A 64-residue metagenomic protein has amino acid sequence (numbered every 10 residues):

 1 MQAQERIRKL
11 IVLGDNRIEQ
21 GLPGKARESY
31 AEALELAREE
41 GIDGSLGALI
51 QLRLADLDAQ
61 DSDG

Functional and structural regions predicted by a protein language model:
Q4-E5, S45: Residue signature of alpha-solenoid helical repeat architecture, marking inter-repeat boundaries and helix-start
A37-E40, G44: Alpha-helical junction/boundary sensor with strong preference for TPR arrays
L52-G64: Alpha-helical linker/edge segments of TPR/alpha-solenoid repeat scaffolds and analogous pre-/post-domain helices
